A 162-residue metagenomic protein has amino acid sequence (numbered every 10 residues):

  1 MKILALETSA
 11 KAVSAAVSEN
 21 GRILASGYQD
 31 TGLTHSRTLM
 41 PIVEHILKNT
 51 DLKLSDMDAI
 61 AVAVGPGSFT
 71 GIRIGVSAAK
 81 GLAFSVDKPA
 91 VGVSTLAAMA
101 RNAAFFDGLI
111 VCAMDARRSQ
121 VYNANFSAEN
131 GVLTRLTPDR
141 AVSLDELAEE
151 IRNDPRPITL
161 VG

Functional and structural regions predicted by a protein language model:
M1-V64: N-terminal beta-alpha supersecondary unit
K11, G65-P66, A116-S119: Short glycine-rich anion-binding loops that position phosphate/pyrophosphate groups of nucleotides and phosphorylated
R22, P89-G162: Surface "functional belts" at beta-alpha junctions
I46-T50, S85, A103: Stable alpha-helical structural segments in soluble proteins, enriched in small hydrophobic residues
A61-A90, T95: DPxDG-like acidic metal-binding loop motif
